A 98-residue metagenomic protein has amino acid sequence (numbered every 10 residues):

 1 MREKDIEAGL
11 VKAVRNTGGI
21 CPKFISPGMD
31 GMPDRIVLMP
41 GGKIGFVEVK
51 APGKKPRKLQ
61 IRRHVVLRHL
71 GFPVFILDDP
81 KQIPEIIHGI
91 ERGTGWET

Functional and structural regions predicted by a protein language model:
M1-T98: Catalytic phosphate/metal-binding cores of nucleic-acid and nucleotide-processing enzymes, i.e., regions that mediate
